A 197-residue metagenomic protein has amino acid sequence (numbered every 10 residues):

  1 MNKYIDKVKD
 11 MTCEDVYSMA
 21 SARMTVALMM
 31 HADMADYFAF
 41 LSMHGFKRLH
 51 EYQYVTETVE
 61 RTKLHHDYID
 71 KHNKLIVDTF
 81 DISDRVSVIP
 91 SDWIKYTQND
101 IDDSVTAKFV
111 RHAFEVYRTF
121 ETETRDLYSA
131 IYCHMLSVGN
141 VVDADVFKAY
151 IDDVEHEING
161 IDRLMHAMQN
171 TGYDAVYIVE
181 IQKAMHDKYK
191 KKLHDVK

Functional and structural regions predicted by a protein language model:
M1-K197: Iron-associated oxidoreductase/ferritin-like identity signal
